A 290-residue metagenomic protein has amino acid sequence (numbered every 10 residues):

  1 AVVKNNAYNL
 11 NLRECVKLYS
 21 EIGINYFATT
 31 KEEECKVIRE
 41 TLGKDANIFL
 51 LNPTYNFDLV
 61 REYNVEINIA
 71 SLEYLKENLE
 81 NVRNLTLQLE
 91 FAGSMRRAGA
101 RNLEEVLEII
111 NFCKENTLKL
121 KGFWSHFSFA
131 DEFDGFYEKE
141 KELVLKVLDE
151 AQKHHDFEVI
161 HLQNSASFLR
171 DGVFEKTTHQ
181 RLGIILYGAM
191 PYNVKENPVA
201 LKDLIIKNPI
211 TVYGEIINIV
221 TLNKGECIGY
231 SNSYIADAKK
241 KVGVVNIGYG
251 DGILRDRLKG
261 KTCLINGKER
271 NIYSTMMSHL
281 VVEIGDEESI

Functional and structural regions predicted by a protein language model:
A1-A151, D156-V159, E175: Active-site-proximal beta-alpha core segment in soluble small-molecule metabolic enzymes
E33, T54, S71-K76, L85 (+1 more regions): Active-site anion/phosphate-binding pocket segments in diverse small-molecule metabolic enzymes
